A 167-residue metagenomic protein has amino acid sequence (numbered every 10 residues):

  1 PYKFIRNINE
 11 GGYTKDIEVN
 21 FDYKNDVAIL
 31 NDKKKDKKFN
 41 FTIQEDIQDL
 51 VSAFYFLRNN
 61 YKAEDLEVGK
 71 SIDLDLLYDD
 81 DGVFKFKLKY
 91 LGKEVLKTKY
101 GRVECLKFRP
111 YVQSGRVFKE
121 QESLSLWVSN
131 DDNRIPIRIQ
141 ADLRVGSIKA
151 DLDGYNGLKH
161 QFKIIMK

Functional and structural regions predicted by a protein language model:
P1-Y23, A63-K167: Acidic, serine/threonine-rich low-complexity disordered tracts
F21-Y78: Active-site/ligand-binding surface loops and adjacent short beta/alpha elements that line catalytic pockets across
